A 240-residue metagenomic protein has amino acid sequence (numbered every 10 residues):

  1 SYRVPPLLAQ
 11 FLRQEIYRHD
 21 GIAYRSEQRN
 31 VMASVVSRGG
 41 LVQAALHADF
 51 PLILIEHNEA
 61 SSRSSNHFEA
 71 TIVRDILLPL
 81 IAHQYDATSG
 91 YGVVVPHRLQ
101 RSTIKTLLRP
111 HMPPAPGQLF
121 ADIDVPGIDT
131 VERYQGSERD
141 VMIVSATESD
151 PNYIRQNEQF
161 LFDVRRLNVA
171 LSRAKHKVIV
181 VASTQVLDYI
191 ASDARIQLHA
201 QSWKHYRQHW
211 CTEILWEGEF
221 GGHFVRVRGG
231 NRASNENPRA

Functional and structural regions predicted by a protein language model:
S1-A33, P96-R98, L187: Conserved coupling/interface region of RecA-like P-loop/ASCE motor cores
R3, L7, I72-D75, T103 (+1 more regions): Acidic, Ser/Thr-rich intrinsically disordered and amphipathic helical segments
L7-E15, T103-L107, R173: Alpha-helical scaffold elements adjacent to nucleotide-binding pockets in ATP/GTP-utilizing enzyme cores
R13-I22, I76-L78, A82, R109 (+3 more regions): Non-catalytic alpha-helical coupling and interface elements of nucleotide-dependent molecular machines and regulators
I22-R109: Conserved helicase/translocase motor-coupling segment
L52-E59, V144-T147, A182-S183: Short loop/turn segments at strand-loop or loop-helix junctions that form parts of catalytic or ligand-binding pockets
P79-V94, R98-S172, T184-Y189, Y206 (+1 more regions): Conserved helicase C-terminal RecA-like lobe
P151-A240: Helicase C-terminal subdomain and adjacent C-terminal extension
